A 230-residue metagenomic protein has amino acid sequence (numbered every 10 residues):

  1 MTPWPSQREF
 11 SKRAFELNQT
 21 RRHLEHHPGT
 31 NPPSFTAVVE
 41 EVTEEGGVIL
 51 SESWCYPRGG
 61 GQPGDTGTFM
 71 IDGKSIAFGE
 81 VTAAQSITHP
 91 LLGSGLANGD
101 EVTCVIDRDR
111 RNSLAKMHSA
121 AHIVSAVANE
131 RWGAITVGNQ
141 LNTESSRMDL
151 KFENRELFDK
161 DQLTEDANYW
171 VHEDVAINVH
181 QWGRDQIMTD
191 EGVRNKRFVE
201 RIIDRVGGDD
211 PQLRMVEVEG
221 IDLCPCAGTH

Functional and structural regions predicted by a protein language model:
T2-H230: Active-/binding-site microenvironments in catalytic and ligand-binding cores
